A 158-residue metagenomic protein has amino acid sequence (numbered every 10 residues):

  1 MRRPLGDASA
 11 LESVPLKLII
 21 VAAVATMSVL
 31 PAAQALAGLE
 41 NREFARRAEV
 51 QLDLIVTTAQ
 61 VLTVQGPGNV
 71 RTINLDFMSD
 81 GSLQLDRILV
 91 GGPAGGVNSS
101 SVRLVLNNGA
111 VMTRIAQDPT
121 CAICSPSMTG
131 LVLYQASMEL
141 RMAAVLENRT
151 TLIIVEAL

Functional and structural regions predicted by a protein language model:
M1-A10: N-terminal leader/signal peptides at the extreme start of proteins
R2-R3, T26, R42-R46, A59 (+1 more regions): Short amphipathic alpha-helical patches
V14, L18-N41: C-terminal juxtamembrane segment of a hydrophobic transmembrane alpha-helix
K17-A22, R42-A45, G68-N69, G81-L83 (+1 more regions): A generic structural micro-environment signature that highlights single residues at secondary-structure boundaries
A37-N69: Membrane-proximal N-terminal amphipathic helix
L62-Q84: Short, glycine/small-hydrophobic-rich surface segments
D80-L158: Intrinsically disordered, low-complexity regions enriched in Pro/Ser/Thr/Gly and acidic residues
